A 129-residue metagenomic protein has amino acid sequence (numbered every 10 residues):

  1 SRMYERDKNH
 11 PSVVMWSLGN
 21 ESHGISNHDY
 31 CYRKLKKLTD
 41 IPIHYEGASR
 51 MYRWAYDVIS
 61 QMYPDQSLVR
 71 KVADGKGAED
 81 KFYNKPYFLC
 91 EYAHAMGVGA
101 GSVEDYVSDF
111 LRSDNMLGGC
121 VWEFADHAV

Functional and structural regions predicted by a protein language model:
S1-V129: Substrate-binding/catalytic cleft of secreted carbohydrate-active enzymes, primarily glycoside hydrolases
